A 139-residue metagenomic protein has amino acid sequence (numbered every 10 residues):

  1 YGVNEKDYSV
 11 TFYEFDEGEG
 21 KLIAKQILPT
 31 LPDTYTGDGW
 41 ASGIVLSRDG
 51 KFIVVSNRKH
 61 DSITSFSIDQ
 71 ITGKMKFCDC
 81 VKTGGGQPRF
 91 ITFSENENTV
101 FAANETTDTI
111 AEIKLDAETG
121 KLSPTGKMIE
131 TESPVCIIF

Functional and structural regions predicted by a protein language model:
Y1-L31: Acidic, glycine-rich loop-and-beta core segments that form the ion-binding/anion-interacting portion of active sites
E5, F15, R58, E105-T106 (+1 more regions): Short loop/turn segments immediately following the C-termini of beta-strands
Y8-V10, D61-I63, D108-I110: Structural signal for beta-propeller blades
Y13-K21, F66-G73, I113-K121: Short loop/turn segments immediately following beta-strands, especially the blade-tip and inter-blade linker loops
L22-T30, M75-K82, L122-E130: Beta-propeller fold detector
T30-G50, G84-E97, T131-F139: Beta-rich, blade/repeat-based domains predominating in secreted/periplasmic proteins but also intracellular
E105-A111, S123-F139: Blade-level signature of beta-propeller repeat domains, shared across WD40, Kelch, NHL, RCC1 and BNR/Asp-box propellers
